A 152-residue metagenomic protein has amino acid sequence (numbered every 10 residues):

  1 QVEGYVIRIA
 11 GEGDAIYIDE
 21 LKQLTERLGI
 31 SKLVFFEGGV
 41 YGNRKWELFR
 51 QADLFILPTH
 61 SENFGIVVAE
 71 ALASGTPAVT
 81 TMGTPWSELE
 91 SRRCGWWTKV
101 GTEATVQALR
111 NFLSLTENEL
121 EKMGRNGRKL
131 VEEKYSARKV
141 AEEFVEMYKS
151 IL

Functional and structural regions predicted by a protein language model:
V6-E20, G38-G39: Glycosyltransferase donor-sugar binding loop
D19-V40: Nucleotide-activated donor-binding/catalytic signature segment of Leloir-type glycosyltransferases, i.e., the conserved
G39-V40, E47-A52: Short alpha-helical donor nucleotide-sugar binding micro-motif in glycosyltransferases
W46, F64, A69-A73, W86-E88: Short alpha-helical segment that forms part of, or immediately flanks, the ligand-binding pocket in carbohydrate-active
H60: Aromatic "clamp/platform" in nucleotide-sugar-dependent glycosyltransferases that forms part of the donor/acceptor
P77-T81: Short hydrophobic beta-strand element within catalytic cores of glycosyltransferases and related nucleotide-activated
S87-N111, N118: Change "using UDP/GDP/dTDP sugars" to "using nucleotide sugars
E119-K134, E143-E146: A short, well-ordered alpha-helix in the C-terminal region of glycosyltransferases
